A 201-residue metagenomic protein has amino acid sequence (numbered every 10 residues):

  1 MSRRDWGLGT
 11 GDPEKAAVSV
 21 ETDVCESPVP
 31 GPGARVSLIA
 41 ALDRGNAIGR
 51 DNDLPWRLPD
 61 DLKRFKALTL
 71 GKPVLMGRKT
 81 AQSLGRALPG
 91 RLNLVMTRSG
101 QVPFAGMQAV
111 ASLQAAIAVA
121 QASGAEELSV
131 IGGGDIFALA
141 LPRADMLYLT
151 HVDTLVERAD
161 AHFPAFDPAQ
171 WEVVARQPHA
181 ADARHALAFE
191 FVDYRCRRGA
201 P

Functional and structural regions predicted by a protein language model:
R3-R4, R198: Basic polycationic patches enriched in arginine
R4-K15, E26-G33: Short polybasic linear motifs
W6, A17-T22, G134: Hydrophobic transmembrane signal anchors and adjacent membrane-proximal interface regions, especially in viral
P13, S19-V20, C25, S123 (+1 more regions): Compositionally biased non-globular segments, especially hydrophobic aliphatic-rich helices of signal peptides
V18-C25, P32-V36, G49: Long, compositionally biased stretches
I39-P73, R78-P201: Flexible, gly/pro- and Lys/Arg-enriched active-site loops
